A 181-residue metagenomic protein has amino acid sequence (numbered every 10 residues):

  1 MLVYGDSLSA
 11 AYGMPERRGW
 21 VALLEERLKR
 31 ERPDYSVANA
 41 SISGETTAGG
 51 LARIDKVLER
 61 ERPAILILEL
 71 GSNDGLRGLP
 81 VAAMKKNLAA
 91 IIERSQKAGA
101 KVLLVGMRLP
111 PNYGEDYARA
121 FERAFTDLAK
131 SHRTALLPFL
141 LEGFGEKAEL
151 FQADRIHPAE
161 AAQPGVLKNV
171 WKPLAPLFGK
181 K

Functional and structural regions predicted by a protein language model:
M1-S43, R53-R62: Serine-esterase "nucleophile elbow" of acetyl-processing enzymes
L23-R27, P33, G49-K181: Alpha-helical cap/lid subdomain in secreted, periplasmic, or secretory-pathway luminal O-acyl-processing enzymes
G44-A48: Acidic-and-aromatic substrate-binding clefts and catalytic sites of carbohydrate-active enzymes
